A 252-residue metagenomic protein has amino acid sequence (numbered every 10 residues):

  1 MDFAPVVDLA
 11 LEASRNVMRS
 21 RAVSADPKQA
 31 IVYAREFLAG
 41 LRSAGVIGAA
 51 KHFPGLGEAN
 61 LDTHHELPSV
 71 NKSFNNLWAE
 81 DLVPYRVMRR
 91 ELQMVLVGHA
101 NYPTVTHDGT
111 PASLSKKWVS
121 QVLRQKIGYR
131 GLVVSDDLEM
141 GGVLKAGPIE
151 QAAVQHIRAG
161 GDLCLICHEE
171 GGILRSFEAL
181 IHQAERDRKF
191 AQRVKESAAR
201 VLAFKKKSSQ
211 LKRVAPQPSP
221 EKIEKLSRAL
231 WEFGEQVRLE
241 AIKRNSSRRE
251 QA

Functional and structural regions predicted by a protein language model:
M1-A10, A30-P54: Glycine-rich, aromatic-flanked loop segments that form ligand/cofactor-binding clefts across common enzyme folds
M1-A30, G57-V70, G98-L114, G131 (+3 more regions): Enzymes and membrane/adaptor proteins characterized by extended Gly/Ser/Thr/Asp/Glu-rich, aromatic-dotted
A22-V46, E80, A112-V134: Alpha-helix-loop-beta-strand connector modules within alpha/beta enzyme cores
A34, L38, Y85, A152-A153: Generic hydrophobic/aromatic pocket-lining and core-packing "Φ" positions
F37, K51, G55, D81 (+4 more regions): Conserved, mostly hydrophobic/aromatic
L82-L96, S120: Aromatic-lined glycan-binding groove of carbohydrate-active enzymes
K116, Q125-K126, L144-A252: Preference for extracellular/luminal or secreted protein segments
